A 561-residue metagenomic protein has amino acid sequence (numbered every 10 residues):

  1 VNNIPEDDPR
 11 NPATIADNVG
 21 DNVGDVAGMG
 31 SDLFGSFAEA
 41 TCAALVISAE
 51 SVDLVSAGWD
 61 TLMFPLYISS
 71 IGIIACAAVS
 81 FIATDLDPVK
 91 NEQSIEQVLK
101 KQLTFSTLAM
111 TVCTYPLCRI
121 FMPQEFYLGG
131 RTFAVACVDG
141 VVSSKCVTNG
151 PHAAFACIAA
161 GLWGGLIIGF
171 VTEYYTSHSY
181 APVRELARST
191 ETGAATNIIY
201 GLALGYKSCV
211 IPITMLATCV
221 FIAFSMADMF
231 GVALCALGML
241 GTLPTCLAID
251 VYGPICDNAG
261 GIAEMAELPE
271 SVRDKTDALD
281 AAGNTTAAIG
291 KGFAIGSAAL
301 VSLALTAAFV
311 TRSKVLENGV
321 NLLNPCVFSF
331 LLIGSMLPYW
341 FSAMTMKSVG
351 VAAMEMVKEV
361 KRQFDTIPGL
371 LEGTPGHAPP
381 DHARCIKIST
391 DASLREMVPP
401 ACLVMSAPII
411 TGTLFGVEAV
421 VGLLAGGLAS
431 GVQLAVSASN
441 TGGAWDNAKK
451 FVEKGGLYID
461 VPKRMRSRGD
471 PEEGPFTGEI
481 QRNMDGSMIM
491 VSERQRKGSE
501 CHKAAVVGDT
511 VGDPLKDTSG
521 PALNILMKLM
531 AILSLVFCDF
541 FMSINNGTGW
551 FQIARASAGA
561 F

Functional and structural regions predicted by a protein language model:
V1-F561: Hydrophobic packing and interface segments
